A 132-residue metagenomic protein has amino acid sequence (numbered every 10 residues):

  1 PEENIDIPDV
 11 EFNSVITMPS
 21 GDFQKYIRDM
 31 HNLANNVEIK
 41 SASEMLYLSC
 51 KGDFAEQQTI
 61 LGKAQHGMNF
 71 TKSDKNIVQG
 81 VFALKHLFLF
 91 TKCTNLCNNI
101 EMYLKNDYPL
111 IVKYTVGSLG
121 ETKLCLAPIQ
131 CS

Functional and structural regions predicted by a protein language model:
P1, G62-M68: Short acidic, glycine/tyrosine-flanked loop/strand segments centered on an H-E-D-like triad
P1-V15: Structured all-alpha helical bundle cores of eukaryotic regulatory proteins
F12-K63, S73-S132: DNA polymerase processivity clamps
